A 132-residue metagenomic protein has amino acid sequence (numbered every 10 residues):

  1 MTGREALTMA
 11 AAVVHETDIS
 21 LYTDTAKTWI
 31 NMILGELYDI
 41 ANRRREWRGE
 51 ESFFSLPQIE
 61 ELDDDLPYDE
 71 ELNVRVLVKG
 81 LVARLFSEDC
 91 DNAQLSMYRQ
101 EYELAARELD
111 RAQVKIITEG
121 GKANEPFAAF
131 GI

Functional and structural regions predicted by a protein language model:
M1-L66, R111-I132: Conserved short "hinge" loops at termini or chain/domain junctions
T25, D69-N73, Q94: Short amphipathic alpha-helical interaction segments
E71-G80, R84: Elongated alpha-helical scaffolds
L85-L95: Short helix-capping/linker segments at secondary-structure and domain boundaries
S96-L109: Short secondary-structure subsegments characteristic of cysteine-rich extracellular domains
